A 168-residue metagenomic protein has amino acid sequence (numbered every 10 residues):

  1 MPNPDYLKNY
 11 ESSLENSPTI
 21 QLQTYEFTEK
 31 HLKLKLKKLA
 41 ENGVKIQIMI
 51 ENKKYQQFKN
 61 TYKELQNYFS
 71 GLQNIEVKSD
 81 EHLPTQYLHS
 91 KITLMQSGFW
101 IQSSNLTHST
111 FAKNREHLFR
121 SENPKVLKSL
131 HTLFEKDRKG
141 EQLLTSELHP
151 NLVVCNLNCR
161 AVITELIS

Functional and structural regions predicted by a protein language model:
M1-P18, E26-I167: HKD-type phospholipase D/PLD-like phosphodiesterase module
